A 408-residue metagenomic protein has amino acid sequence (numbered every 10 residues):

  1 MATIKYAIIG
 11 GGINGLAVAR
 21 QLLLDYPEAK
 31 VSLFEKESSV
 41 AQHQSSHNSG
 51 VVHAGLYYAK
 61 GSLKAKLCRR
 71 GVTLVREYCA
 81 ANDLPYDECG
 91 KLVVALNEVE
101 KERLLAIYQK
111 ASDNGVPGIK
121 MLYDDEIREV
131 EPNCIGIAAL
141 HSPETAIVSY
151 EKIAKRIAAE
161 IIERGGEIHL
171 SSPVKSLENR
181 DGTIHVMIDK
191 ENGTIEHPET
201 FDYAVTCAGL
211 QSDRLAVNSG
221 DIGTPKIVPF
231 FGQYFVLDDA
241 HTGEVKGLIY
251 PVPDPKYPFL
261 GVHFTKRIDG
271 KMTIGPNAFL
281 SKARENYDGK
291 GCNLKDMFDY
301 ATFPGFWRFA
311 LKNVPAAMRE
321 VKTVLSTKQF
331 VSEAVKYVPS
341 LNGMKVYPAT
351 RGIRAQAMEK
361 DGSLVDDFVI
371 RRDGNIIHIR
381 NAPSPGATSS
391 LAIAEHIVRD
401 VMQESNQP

Functional and structural regions predicted by a protein language model:
A2-N14, S32: Beta1/beta-strand and adjacent pyrophosphate-binding region of the FAD-binding site in flavoprotein oxidoreductases
A17, L177-L294: Flavin-dependent oxidoreductases
L23-S46: Glycine-rich FAD pyrophosphate-binding loop
G50-E126, G136, V262, K271-T273 (+2 more regions): Dinucleotide-binding Rossmann-like beta1-alpha1 core, especially the glycine-rich loop that anchors the ADP
A59-R70, V94-R103, L140-E160, H169 (+2 more regions): Short beta-strand to alpha-helix junction loop
D113, I222-T224, H241-T242, R267-R351: Flavin-binding catalytic cores
L140-D202, S389-M402: Helical element adjacent to the flavin cofactor pocket in flavoenzyme catalytic cores
F309-P408: C-terminal catalytic lobe of FAD-dependent flavoproteins
